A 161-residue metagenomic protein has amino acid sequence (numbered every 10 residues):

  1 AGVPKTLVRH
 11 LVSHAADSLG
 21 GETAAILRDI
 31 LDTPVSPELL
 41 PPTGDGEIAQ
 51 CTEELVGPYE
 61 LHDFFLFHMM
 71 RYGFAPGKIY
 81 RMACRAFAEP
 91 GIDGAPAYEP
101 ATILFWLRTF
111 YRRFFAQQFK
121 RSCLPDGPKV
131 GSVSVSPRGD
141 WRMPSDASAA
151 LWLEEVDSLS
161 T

Functional and structural regions predicted by a protein language model:
A1-T161: ATP/NTP-dependent adenylation/nucleotidyl-transfer catalytic domains that generate, transfer, or process NMP-activated
